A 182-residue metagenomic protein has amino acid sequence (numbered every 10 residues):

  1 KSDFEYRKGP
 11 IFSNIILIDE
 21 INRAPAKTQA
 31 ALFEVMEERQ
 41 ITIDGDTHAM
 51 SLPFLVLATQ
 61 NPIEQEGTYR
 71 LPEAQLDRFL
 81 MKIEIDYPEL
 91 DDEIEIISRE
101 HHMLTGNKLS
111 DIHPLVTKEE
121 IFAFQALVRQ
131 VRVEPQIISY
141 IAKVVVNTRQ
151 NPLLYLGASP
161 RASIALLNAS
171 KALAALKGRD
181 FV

Functional and structural regions predicted by a protein language model:
K1, E37, E89-D92, I97-S98 (+2 more regions): Non-catalytic accessory segments flanking P-loop/AAA+ NTPase cores
K1-I83, E89: Conserved ASCE/P-loop NTPase catalytic core
N14, E20, A31, L55 (+6 more regions): Residue-level recognition of specific faces of alpha-helices
A26, E73, L90-D91, K118 (+2 more regions): Alpha-helix N-capping/helix-start residues
Q29, P53, L76-D77, E93 (+3 more regions): Alpha-helical structural signal
M36, Q75, I97-H101, V145: Hydrophobic aliphatic residues
L80-D92, S110-L115: Conserved AAA+ ATPase "SRH/arginine-finger" region at the nucleotide-binding site
H101-V182: Basic, amphipathic alpha-helical bundle interface domains used for macromolecular binding and assembly
